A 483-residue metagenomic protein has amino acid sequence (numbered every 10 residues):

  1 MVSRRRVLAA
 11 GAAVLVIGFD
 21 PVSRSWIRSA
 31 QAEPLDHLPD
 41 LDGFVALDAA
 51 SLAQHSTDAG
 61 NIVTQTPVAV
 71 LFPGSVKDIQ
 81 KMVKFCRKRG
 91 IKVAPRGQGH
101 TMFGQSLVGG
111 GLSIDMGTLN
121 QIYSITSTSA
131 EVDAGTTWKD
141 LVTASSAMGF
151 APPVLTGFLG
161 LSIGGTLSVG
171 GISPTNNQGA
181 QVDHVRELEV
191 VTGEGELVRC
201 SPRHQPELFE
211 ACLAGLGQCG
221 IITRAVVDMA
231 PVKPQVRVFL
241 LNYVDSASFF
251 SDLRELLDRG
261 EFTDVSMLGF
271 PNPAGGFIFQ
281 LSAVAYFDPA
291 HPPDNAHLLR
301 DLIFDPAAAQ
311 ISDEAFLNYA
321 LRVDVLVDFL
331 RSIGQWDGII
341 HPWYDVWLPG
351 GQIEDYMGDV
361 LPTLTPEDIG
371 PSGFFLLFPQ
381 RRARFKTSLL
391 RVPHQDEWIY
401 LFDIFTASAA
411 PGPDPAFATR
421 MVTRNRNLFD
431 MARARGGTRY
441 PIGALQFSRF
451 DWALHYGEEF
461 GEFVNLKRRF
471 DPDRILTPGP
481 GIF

Functional and structural regions predicted by a protein language model:
M1, F19-N61, K81: C-terminal segment of N-terminal export signals and the immediately downstream linker at the start of the mature
A9-A12, V16-G18, W26, A30-A32 (+3 more regions): C-terminal substrate-binding/cap subdomain adjacent to the FAD-binding core in PCMH-type and related FAD-linked
T57-T156, G170-T175: Glycine-rich N-terminal segment of FAD-binding domains in flavoprotein oxidoreductases, spanning the beta-loop-helix
A94, G149-G157, E196-C200, E261-D264: Short secondary-structure capping/junction motifs at helix and strand boundaries
F277, V325-G334, R382-D396, F450-E462: Short glycine/threonine-rich loop-to-helix capping motif typified by GTGT followed within a few residues by an Asp-Pro
F329-L330, P342, R433-F483: Activity-critical C-terminal alpha-helical subdomain
W336-L445: Substrate-recognition/cap regions that form aromatic- and gly/pro-loop-enriched pockets for small-molecule ligands
